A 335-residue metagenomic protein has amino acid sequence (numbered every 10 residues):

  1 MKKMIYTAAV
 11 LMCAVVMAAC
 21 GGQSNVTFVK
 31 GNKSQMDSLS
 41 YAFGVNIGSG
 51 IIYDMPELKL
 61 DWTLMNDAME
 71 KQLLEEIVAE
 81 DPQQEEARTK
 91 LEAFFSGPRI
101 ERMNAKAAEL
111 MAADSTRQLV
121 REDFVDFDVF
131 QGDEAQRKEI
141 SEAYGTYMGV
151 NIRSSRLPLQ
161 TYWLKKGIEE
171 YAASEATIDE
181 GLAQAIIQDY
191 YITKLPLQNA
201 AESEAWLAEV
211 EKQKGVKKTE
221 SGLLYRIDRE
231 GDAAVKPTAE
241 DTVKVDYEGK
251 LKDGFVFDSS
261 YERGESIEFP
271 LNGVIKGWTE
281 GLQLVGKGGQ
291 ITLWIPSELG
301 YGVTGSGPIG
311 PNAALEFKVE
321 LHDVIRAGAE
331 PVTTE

Functional and structural regions predicted by a protein language model:
M1-A9: Bacterial N-terminal signal peptides that target proteins for export
V15-A19: C-terminal motif of bacterial Sec signal peptides marking the signal peptidase cleavage site
C20-E335: Cross-family detector of peptidyl-prolyl cis-trans isomerase
